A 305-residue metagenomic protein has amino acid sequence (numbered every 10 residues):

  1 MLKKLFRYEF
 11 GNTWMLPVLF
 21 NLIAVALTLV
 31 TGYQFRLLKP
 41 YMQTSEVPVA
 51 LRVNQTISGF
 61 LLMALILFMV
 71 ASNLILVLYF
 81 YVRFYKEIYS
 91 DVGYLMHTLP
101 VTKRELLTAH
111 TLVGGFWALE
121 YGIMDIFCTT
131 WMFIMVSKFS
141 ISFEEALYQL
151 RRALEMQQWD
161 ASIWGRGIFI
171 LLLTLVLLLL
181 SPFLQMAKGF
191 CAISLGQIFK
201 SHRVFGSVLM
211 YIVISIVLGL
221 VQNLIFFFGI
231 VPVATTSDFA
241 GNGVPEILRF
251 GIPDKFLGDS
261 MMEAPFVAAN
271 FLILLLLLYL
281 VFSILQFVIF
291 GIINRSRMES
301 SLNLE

Functional and structural regions predicted by a protein language model:
M1-G93, K103-E305: Hydrophobic alpha-helical transmembrane segments of membrane proteins
